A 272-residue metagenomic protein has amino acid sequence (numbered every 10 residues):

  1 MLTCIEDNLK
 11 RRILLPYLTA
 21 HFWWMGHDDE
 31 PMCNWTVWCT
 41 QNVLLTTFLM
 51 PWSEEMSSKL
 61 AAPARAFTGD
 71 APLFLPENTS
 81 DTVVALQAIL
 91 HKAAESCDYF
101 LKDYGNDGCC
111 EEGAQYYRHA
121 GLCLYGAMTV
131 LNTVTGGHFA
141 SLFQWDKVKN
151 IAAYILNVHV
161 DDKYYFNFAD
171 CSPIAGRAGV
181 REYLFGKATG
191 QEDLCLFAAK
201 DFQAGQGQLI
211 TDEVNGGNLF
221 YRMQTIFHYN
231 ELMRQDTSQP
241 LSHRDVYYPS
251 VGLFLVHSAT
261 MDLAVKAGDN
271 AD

Functional and structural regions predicted by a protein language model:
M1-D161, C171-S172: Aromatic-lined, polymer-binding surfaces characteristic of secreted/periplasmic polysaccharide-degrading enzymes
R65-A66, D70-L75, Y116-D272: Carbohydrate-active enzyme catalytic cores, enriched for enzymes that act on polyanionic acidic polysaccharides
